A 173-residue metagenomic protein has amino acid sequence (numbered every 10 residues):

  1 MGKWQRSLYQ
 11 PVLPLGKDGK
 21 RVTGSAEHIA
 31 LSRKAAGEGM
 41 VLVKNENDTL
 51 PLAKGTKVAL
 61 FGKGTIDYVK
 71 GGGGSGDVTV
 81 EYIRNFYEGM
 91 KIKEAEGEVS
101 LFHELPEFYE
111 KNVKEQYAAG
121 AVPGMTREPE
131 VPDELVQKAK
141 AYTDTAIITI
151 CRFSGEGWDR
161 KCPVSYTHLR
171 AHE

Functional and structural regions predicted by a protein language model:
M1-A36, A59: Active-site or pore-adjacent capping/gating segments
P14-T23, Y68-G71, E115-A119, C151-P163: Gly-rich Lys/Arg/Thr-decorated short loops/hinges at beta-loop-alpha junctions or inter-strand turns that position
M40-G55, E130-D144: Short amphipathic alpha-helices and their capping/turn segments at secondary-structure boundaries
K63-I66, I83, P106-Y109, I150-S154: Short, glycine-/Ser/Thr-/acidic-enriched flexible segments
I66-K93, R160-Y166: Glycine- and acidic-residue-enriched helix-capping/strand-helix junction motifs
M90-Q137: Conserved SGNH/GDSL esterase-like catalytic core that processes O-acyl groups on lipids and polysaccharides
T167-E173: Conserved small/polar residues in nucleotide/adenosyl-binding loops
